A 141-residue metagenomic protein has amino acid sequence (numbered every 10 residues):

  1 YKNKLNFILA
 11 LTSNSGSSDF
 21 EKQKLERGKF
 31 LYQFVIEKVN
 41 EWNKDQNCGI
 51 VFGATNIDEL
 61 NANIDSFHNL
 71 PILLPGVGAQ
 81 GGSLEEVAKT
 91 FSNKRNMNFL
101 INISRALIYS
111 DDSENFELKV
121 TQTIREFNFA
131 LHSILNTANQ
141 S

Functional and structural regions predicted by a protein language model:
Y1-V51, N69: Conserved anion-binding
F7-L11, L31-V35, P75-V77, M97-F99 (+1 more regions): Glycine-rich loops and low-complexity Gly/Arg-rich segments that provide flexible linkers or classic glycine-based
N14-S17, Q80-G81, Y109: Short, small-residue-enriched loops and turns at beta-alpha junctions that line or gate enzyme active sites
S18-K22, N61-N63, L84-E85, D111-D112: Short, well-ordered secondary-structure micro-motifs
K29-Q33, I57, G81, E114-T121 (+1 more regions): Electropositive phosphate-/nucleotide-binding environments in soluble metabolic enzymes
V39-N43, N61-F67, N128, H132: Surface-exposed amphipathic alpha-helices with a cationic face
I50, A54-N102, A106: A C-terminal functional module that forms or caps the active site or interfaces directly with catalytic machinery
E85-K94, N98, Y109-Q140: C-terminal helical cap(s) of enzyme catalytic domains, especially alpha/beta-barrels
